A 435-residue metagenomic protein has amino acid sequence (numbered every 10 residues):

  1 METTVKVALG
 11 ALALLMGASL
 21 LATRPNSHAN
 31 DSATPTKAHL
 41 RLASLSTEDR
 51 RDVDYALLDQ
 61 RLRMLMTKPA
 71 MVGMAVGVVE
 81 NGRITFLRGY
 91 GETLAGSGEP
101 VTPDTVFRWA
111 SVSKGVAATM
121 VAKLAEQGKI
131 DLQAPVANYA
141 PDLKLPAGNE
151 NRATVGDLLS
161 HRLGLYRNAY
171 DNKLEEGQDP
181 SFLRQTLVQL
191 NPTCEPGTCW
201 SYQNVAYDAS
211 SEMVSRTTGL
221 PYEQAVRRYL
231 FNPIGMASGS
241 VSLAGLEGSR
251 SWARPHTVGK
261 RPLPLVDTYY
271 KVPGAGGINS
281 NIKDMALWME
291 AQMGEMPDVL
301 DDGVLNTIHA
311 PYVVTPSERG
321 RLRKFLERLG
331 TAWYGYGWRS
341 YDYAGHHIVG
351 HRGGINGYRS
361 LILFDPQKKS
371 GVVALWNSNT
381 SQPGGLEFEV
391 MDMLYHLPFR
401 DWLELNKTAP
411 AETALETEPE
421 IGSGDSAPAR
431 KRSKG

Functional and structural regions predicted by a protein language model:
E2-L87, T218-R228, N232, L263-G435: Catalytic loop of the DD-peptidase/beta-lactamase superfamily, centered on the K-T-G motif and neighboring
S44-R51, V106-R108, D142-P146, A169-L174 (+4 more regions): Second-shell loop/turn segments in exported
V53, L57-M64, S111, V116-M120 (+11 more regions): Extracytoplasmic/secreted proteins, especially bacterial periplasmic and envelope-associated proteins
D54, L58, T105, L132 (+6 more regions): Residue-level signature of the cytosolic catalytic core of signaling kinases
L65-A75, G96-L158, C194-V205, P273-G276 (+1 more regions): Short active-site loop at a secondary-structure junction that contains or immediately precedes the catalytic residue(s)
L87-Y90, N168-L174, V241-G245, G384-G385: Short, solvent-exposed loop/turn and secondary-structure capping segments
P103, R108-V112, L124-Y166, Y170 (+4 more regions): Active-site helix/loop module of the DD-peptidase/beta-lactamase fold, centered on the serine-lysine SxxK catalytic
S181-T193, T257-Y270: The feature captures the short pre-catalytic strand/loop hairpin that immediately precedes and shapes the active-site
